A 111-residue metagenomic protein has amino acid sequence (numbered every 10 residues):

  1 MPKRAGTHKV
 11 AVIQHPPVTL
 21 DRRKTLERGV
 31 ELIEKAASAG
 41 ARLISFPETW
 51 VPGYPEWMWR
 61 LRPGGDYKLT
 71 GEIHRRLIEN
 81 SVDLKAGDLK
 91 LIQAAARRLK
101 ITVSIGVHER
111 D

Functional and structural regions predicted by a protein language model:
M1-D111: Hydrophobic structural segments
